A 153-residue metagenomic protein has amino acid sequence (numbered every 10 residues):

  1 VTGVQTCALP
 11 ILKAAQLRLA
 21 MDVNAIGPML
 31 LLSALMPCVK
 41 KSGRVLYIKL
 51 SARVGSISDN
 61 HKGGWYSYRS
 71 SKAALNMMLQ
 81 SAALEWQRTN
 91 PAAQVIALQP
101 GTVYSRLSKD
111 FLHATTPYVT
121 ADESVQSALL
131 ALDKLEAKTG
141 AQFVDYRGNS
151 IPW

Functional and structural regions predicted by a protein language model:
T2-L9: Short, small-residue-biased leader/transition segments that mark boundaries at the very start of proteins
A20-M21: A hydrophobic alpha-helix adjacent to the NAD(P)-binding/active-site core of NAD(P)-dependent oxidoreductases, strongly
L32, S71: Active-site helix of classical SDR
A34-G43, T89: A short helix-coil junction within the Rossmann-fold of NAD(P)-dependent oxidoreductases
I48, V95-L98, S108: Hydrophobic structural elements of the Rossmann-like NAD(P)H-binding subdomain that define the short-chain
S81-A93: Active-site-adjacent segment of SDR/Rossmann-fold oxidoreductases
A97, S105, H113-W153: C-terminal helical subdomain
